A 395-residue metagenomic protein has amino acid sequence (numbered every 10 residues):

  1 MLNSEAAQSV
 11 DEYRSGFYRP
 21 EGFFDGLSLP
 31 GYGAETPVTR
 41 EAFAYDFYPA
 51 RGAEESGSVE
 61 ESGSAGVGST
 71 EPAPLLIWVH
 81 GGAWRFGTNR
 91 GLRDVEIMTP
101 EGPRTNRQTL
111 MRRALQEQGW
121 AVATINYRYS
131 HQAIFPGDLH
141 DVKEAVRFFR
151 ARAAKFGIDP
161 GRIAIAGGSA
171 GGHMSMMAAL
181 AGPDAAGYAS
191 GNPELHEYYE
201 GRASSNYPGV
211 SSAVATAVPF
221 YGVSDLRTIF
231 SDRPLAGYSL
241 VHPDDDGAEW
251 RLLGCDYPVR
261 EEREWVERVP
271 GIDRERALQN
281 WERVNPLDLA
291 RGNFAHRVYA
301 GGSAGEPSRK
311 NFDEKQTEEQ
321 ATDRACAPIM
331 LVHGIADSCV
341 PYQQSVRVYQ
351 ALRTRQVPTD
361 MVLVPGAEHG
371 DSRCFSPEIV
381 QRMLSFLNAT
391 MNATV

Functional and structural regions predicted by a protein language model:
M1-V395: Alpha/beta-hydrolase superfamily serine-hydrolase fold, recognizing
